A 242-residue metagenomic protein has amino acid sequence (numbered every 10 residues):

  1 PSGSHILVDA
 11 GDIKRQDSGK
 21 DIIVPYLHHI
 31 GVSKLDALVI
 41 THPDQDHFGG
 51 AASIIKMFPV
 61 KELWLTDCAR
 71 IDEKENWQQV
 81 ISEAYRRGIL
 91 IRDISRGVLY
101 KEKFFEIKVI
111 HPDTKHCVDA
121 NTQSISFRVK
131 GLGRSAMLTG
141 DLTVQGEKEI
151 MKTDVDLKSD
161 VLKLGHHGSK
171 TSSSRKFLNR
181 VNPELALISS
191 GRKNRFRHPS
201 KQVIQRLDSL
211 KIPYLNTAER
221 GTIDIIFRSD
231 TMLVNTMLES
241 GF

Functional and structural regions predicted by a protein language model:
P1-F242: Non-globular, low-confidence helical/coil segments that flank catalytic cores
